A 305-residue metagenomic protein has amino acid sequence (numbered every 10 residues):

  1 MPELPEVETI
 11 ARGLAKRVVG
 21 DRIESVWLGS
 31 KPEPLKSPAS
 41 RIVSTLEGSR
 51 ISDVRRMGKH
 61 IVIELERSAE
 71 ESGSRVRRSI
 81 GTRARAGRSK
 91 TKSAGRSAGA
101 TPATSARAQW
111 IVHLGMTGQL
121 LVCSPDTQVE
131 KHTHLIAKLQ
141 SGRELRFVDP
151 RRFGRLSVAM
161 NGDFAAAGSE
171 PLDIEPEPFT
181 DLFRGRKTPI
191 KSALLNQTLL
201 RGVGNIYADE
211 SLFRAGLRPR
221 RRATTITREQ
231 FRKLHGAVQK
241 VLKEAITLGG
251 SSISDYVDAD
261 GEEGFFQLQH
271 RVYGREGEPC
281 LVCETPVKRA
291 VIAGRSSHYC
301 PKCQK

Functional and structural regions predicted by a protein language model:
M1-K305: Structured catalytic/nucleic-acid-binding cores of DNA maintenance enzymes
